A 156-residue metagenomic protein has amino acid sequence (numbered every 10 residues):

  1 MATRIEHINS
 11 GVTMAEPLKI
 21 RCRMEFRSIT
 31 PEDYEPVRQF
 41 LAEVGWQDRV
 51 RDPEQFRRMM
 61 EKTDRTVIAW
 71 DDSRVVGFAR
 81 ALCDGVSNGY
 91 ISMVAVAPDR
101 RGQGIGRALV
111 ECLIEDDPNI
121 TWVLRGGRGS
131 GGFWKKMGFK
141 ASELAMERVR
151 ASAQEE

Functional and structural regions predicted by a protein language model:
H7: Cationic, low-complexity basic patches in intrinsically disordered or flexible, solvent-exposed regions
G11-R51, I68, A145, E155-E156: Short amphipathic alpha-helix that is part of the acyltransferase structural core
I29, V94-V96, S130: Hydrophobic adenine-recognition pocket in adenosine-nucleotide-binding enzymes
Q55-V94: A conserved beta-strand-loop-helix scaffold within acyl/acetyltransferase catalytic domains
V96, G102-E115: Conserved acetyl-CoA-binding loop-helix of GNAT-fold acetyltransferases
E115-R128: Conserved GNAT acetyl-CoA-binding A-motif
W134: Conserved active-site tyrosine of GNAT-family acetyltransferases
M137-L144: Conserved acetyl-CoA-binding loop of GNAT-fold acetyltransferases
